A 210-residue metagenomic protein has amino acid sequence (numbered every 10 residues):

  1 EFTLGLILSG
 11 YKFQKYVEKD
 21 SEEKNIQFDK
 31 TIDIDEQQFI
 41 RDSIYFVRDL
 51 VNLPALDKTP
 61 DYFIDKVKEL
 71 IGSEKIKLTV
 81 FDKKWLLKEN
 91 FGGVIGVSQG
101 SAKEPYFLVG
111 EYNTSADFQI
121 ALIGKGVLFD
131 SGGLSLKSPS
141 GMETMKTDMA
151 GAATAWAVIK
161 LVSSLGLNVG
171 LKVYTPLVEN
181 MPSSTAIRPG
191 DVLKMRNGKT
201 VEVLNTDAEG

Functional and structural regions predicted by a protein language model:
E1-L128: N-terminal hydrophobic/helix-forming segments and targeting peptides
F2-G5, E89-G93, G132-S140, P182-P189: Short acidic, glycine/serine/threonine-rich loops at helix termini
K30, F81-K84, G110-Y112, G124-G126 (+6 more regions): Fold-independent oxyanion-binding glycine-rich loops and adjacent beta-strand/coil segments at enzyme active sites
Y45-D49, F118-L122, L128, G132-M145 (+1 more regions): Glycine/charged-rich beta-loop-alpha catalytic/anionic-binding loops adjacent to active sites
L53-D57, M145-D148, T206-A208: Hydrophobic alpha-helical scaffolding
V67, I120-L122, S135-E179, G210: Alpha-helical metal-binding/catalytic segments enriched in His/Glu/Asp
G92, G100, G124-G126, G132-G133 (+4 more regions): Glycine-centered flexibility sites
L165-E209: A glycine- and small/hydrophobic-rich beta-loop-beta segment that serves as a flexible "lid/hinge" or phosphate-binding
